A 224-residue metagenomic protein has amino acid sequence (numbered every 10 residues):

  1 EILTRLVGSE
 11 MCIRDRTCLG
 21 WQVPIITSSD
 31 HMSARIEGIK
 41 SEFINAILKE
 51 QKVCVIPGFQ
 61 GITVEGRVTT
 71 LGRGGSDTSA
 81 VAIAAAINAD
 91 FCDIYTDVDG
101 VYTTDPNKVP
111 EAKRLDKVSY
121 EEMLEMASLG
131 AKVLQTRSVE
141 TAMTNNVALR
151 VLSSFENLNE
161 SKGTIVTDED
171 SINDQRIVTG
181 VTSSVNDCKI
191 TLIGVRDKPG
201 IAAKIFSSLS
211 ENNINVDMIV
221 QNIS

Functional and structural regions predicted by a protein language model:
E1-G8, I13: Single conserved hydrophobic/aromatic residue that forms the stacking wall/gate of nucleotide- or nucleobase-binding
I13, S76, Q221: Ser/Thr-glycine-rich phosphate-binding loops at phosphate-binding pockets of nucleotides, nucleotide cofactors
R14-R16, C92, L149, V216-D217: Hydrophobic anchor at the start of a short beta-strand that flanks the dinucleotide cofactor-binding loop
C18-G20: Structural motif
Q22-S183: Active-site phosphate/oxyanion-binding loops
N159-S224: A conserved regulatory-domain signal marking ACT and ACT-like small-molecule sensing domains and adjacent regulatory
